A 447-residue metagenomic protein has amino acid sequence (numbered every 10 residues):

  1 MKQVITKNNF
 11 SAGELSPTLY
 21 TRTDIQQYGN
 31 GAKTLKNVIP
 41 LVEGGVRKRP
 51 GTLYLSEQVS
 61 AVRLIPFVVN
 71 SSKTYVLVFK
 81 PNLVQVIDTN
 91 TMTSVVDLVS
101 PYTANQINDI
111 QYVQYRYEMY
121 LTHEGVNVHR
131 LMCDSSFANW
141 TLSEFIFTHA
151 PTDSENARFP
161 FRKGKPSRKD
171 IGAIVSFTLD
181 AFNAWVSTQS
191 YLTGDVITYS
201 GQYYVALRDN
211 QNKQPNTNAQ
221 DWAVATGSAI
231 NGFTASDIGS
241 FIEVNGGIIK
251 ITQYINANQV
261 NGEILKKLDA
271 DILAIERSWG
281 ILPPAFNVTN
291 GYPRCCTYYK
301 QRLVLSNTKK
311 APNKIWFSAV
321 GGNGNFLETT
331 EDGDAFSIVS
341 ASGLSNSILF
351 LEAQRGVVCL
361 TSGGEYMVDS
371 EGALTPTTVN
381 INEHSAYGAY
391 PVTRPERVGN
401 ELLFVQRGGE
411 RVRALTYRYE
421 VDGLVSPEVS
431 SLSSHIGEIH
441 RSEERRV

Functional and structural regions predicted by a protein language model:
M1-T93, R130-G172, L268, E276-Q354 (+2 more regions): N-terminal beta-propeller domains
S60-P66, A104-Q111, P293-C295, I348-L349 (+2 more regions): Repeated scaffold domains used in trafficking and secretory/extracellular systems, primarily beta-propellers
L83, E124-E144, G201-D221, V260 (+1 more regions): Short, surface-exposed terminal/edge motifs of secreted or surface/virion proteins that either
Q106-N156, K250, V260: Hydrophobic or amphipathic alpha-helical targeting/insertion segments
N127-C133, D195-Q211, A229-Q259: Ser/Thr/Gly-rich low-complexity blocks that favor extended beta-strand/coil architectures
A173-F177, N256-L268: A generic structural motif
T178-A229, L265-D269, W279: Tryptophan-rich substrate-binding surfaces of secreted polymer-degrading and adhesive proteins
R302, S342-R446: Beta-sheet-dominated scaffold domains
